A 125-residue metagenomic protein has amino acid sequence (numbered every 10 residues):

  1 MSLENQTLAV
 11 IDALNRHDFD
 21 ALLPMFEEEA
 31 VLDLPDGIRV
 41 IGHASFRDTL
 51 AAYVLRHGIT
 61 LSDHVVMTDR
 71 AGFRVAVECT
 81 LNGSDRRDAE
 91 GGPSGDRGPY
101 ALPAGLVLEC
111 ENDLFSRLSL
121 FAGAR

Functional and structural regions predicted by a protein language model:
M1-P24, E28: Short, low-complexity N-terminal intrinsically disordered segments enriched in polar/charged residues
S2-N5, A51-R125: A beta-strand edge to alpha-helix "cap/lid" segment located at domain peripheries
A9, D33-G37, G95: A general structural-boundary detector
D20, S45, V75: Short, flexible micro-motifs
L23, E28-R70: A solvent-exposed, acidic/Ser-Thr-rich amphipathic alpha-helical stretch
